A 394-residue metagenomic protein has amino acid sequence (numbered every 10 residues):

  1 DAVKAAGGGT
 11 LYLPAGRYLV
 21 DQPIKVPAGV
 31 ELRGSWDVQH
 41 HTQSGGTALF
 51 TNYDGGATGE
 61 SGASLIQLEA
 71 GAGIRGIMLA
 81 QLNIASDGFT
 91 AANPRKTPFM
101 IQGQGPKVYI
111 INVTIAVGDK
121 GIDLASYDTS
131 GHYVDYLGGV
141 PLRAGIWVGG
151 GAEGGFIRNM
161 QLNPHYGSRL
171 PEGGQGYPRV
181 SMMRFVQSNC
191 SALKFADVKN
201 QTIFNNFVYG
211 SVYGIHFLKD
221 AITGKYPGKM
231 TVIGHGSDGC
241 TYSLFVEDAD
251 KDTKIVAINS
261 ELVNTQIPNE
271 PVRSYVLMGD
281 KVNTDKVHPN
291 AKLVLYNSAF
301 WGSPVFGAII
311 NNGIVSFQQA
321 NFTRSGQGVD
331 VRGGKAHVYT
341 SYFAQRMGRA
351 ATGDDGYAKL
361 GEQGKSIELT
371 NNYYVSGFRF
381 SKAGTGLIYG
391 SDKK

Functional and structural regions predicted by a protein language model:
D1-V3, S191-A192: Amphipathic alpha-helical repeat scaffolds
A2-T10, G361-I367, K382-G384, S391: Beta-strand repeat architectures
K4-A6, Y18-R33, Q39-G76, A80-V108 (+3 more regions): Extracellular beta-strand-rich solenoid/capping regions of secreted or surface-exposed proteins that bind or remodel
G8-R17, S35-T47, A72, I77 (+7 more regions): Extracellular beta-strand-rich, repetitive "passenger/adhesive" scaffolds that bind or process carbohydrates
G8-T10, A15-R17, P23, G29-E31 (+28 more regions): Detector for repetitive beta-architecture
D21-P23, T42-G45, D54, G62 (+15 more regions): Short glycine/acidic-rich loop motifs that flank beta-strands on beta-rich extracellular proteins
W36, M78, N83, T114 (+11 more regions): A structural signal for beta-strand register positions
G224-Y226: Replace "Gram-negative outer membrane beta-barrel proteins" with "bacterial and organellar outer membrane beta-barrel
